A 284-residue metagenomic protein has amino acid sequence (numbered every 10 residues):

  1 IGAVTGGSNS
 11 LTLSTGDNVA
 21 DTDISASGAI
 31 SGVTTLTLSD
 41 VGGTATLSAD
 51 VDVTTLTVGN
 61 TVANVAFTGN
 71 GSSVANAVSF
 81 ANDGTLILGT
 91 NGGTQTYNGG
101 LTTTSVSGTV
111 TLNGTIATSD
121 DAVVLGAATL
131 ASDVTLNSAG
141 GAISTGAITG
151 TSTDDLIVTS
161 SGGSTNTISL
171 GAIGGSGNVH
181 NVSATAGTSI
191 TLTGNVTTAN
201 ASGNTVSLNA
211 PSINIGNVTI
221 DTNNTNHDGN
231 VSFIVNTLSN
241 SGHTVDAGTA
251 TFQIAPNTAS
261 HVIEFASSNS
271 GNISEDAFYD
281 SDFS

Functional and structural regions predicted by a protein language model:
I1-S284: Extracellular lectin-like interaction modules
